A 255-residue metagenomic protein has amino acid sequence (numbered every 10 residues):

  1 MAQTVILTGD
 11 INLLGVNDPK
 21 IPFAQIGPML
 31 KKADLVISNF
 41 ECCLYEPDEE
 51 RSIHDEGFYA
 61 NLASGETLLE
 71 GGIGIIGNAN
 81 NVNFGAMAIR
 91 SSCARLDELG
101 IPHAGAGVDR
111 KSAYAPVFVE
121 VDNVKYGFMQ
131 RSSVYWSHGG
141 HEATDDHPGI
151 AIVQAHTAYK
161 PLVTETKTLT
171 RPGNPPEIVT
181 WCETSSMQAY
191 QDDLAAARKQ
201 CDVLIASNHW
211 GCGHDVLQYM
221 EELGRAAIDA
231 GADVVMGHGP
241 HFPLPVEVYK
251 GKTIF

Functional and structural regions predicted by a protein language model:
M1-F255: Acidic, metal/ion-coordinating pockets
